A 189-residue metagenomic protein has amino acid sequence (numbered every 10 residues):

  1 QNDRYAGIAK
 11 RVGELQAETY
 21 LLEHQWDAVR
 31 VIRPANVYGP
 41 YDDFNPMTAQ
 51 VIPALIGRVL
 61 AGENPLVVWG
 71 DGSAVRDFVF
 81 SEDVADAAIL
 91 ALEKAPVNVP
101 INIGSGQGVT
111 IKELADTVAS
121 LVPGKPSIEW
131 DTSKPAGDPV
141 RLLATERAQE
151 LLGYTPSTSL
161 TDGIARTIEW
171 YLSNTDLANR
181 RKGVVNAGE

Functional and structural regions predicted by a protein language model:
Q1-A35, I56-G62: Active-site Tyr-X1-5-Lys
R4-Y5, D27, I32-V51, V75: Flexible, glycine-rich beta-alpha linker
A9, T48, R141: Short, conserved glycine- and acidic-residue-centered signature motifs in active-site or ligand-binding loops
E18, Y41-F44, L152: Short, function-defining helix-loop hinge/capping sites that tune catalysis or transport
L60-E189: C-terminal substrate-binding subdomain of Rossmann-fold SDR/epimerase-dehydratase oxidoreductases
